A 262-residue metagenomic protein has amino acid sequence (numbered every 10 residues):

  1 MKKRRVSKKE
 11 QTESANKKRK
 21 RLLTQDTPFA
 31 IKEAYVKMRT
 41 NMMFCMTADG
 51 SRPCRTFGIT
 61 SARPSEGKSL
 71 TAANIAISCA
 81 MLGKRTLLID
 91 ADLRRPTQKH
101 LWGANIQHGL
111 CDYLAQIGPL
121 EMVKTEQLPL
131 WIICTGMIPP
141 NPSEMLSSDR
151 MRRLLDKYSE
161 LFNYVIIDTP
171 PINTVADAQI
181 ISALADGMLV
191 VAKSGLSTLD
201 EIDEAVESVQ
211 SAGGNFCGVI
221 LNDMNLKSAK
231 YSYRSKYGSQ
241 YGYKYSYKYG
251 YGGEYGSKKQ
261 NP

Functional and structural regions predicted by a protein language model:
M1-P262: P-loop NTP-binding module
